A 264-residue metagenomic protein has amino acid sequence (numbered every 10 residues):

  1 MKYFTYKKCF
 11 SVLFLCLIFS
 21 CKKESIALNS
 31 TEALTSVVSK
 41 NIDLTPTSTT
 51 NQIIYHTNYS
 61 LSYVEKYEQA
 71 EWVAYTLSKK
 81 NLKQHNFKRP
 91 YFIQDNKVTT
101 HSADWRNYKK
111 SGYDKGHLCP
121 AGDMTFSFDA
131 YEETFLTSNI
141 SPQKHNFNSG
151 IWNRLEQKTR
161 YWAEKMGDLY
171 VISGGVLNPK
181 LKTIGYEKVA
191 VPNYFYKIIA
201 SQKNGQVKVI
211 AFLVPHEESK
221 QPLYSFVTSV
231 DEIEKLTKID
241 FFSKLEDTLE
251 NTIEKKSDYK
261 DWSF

Functional and structural regions predicted by a protein language model:
K2-F10: Bacterial N-terminal signal peptides that target proteins for export
Y3-F4, L17-F264: Domain-level detector for secreted/extracellular nuclease and nuclease-toxin modules, and for the ENPP-like C-terminal
C9-I18: Bacterial N-terminal signal peptides
